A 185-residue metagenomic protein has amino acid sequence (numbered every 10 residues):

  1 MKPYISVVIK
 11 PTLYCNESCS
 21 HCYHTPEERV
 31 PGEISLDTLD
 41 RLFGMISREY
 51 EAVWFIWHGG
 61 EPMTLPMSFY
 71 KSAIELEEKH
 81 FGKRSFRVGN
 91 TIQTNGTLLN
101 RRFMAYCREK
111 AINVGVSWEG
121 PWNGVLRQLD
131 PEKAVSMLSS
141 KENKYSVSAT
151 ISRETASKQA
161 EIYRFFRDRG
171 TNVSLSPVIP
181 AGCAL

Functional and structural regions predicted by a protein language model:
K2-D37: Canonical Radical SAM [4Fe-4S] cluster-binding loop centered on the CxxxCxxC motif and its immediate flanking residues
D40-I56, L65-G182: Radical SAM/AdoMet-radical enzyme domain recognition
G60-E61: Active-site neighborhood of divalent metal-dependent phosphoester/pyrophosphate hydrolases
L185: C-terminal active-site-proximal or functional interface alpha/beta core segments in diverse enzymes
